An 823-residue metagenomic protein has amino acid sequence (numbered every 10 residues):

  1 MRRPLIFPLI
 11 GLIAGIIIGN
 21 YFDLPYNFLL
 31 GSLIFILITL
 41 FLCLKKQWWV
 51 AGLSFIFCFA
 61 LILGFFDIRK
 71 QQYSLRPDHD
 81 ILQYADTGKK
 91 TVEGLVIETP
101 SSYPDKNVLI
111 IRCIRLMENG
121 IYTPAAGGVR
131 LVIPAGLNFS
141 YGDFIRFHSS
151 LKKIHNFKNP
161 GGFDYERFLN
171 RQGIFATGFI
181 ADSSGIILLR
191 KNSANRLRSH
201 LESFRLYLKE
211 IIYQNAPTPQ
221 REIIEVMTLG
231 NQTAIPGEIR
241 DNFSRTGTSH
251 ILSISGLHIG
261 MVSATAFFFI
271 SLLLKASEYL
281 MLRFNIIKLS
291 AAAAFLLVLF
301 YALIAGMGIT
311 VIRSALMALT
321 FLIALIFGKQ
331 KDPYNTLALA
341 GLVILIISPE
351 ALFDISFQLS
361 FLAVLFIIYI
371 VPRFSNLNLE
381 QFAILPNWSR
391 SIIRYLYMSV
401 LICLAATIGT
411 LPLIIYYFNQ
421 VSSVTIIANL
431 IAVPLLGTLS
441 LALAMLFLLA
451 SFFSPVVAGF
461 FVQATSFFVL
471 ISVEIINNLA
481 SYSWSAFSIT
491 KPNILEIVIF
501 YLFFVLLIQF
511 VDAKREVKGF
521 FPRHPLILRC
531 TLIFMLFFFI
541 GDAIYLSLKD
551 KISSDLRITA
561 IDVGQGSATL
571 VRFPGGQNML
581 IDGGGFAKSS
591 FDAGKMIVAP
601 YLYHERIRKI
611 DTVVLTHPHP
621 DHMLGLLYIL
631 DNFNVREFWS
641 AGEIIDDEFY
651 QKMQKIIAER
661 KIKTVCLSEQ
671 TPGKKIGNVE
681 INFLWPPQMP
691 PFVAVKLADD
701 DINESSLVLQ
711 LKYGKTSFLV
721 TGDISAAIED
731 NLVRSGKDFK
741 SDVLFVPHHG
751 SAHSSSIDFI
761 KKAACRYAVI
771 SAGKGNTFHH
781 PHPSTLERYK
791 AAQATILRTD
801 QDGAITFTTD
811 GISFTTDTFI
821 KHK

Functional and structural regions predicted by a protein language model:
M1-D80, K89, R196, R313 (+2 more regions): N-terminal leader/targeting segments
R2, I10, F147, R171-M317 (+5 more regions): Aromatic-rich juxtamembrane segments at the membrane interface
L9-L12, M307-V517, D730-L744, S755-Y767: Internal transmembrane alpha-helical bundles of multi-pass membrane proteins
L12-G19, A60-F65, L299-L303, L342-P349 (+3 more regions): Aromatic-anchored segments of alpha-helical transmembrane domains
Y26-G31, L44-I56, I392-L396, I494-L495 (+1 more regions): Membrane-interfacial entry segments at the cytosolic side of transmembrane helices
L33, G256-F269, L495-L506: Hydrophobic alpha-helical transmembrane segments
F59-H250, F591, M596-E605, K609 (+3 more regions): Membrane-interface helix/helix-cap signal primarily in integral membrane proteins
G94-L95, N107, M117-N119, A135-Y141 (+5 more regions): Non-globular, low-confidence helical/coil segments that flank catalytic cores
